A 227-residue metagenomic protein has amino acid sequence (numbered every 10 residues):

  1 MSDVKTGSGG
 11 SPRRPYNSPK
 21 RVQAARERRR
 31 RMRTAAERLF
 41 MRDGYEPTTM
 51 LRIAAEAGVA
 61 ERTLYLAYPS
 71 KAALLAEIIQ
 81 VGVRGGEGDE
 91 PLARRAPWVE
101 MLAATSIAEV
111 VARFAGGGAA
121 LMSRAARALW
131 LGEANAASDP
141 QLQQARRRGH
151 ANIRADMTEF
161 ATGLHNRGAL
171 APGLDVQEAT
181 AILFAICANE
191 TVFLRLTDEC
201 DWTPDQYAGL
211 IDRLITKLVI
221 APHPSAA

Functional and structural regions predicted by a protein language model:
M1-E27, H223-A227: N-terminal intrinsically disordered/low-complexity leader segments
D3, H165-L214, P222-A227: Hydrophobic/aromatic-rich alpha-helical bundle segments in the mid-to-C-terminal region
V4, L51-R52, T63, A67 (+4 more regions): Ligand-binding pocket scaffold of soluble enzyme catalytic domains
A25, R29, I79, V111 (+3 more regions): Amphipathic, non-transmembrane alpha-helical scaffold segments
R31, A35-E77: Helix-turn-helix
K71-A73, E77, G88-S123, T180: Hydrophobic alpha-helical connector segments
G116-E133, P140-R167, Q177-E178, I220: Amphipathic alpha-helical packing segments from all-alpha helical-bundle domains
